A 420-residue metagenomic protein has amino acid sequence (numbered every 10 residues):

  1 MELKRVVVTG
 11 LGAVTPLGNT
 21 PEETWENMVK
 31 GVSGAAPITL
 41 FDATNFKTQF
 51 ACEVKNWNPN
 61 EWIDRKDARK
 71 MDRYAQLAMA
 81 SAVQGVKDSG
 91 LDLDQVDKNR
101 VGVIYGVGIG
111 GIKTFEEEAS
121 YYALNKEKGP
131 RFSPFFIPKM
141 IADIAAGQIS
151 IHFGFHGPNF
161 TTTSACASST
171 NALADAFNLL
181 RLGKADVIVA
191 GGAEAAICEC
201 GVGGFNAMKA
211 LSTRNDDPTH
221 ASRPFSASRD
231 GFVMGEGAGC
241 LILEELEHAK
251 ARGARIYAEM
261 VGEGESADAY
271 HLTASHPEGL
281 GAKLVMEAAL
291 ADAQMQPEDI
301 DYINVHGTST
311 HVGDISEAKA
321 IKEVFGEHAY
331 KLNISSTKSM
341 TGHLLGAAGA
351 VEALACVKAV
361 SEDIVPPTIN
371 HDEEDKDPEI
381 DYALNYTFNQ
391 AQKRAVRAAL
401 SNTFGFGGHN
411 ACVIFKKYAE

Functional and structural regions predicted by a protein language model:
M1-D67, S89, E247-E259, L354-T368 (+1 more regions): ACP-dependent fatty acid/polyketide chain-elongation machinery
M1-V8, Q95-K98, A293-D299, Y330 (+1 more regions): Flexible, low-complexity linker/loop segments at domain and module junctions
R5-T9, A36, D216-A293, Y302 (+1 more regions): Condensing-enzyme catalytic core mediating Claisen C-C bond formation in acyl metabolism
V8, V29-S164, A193-G204, P297-G313: Conserved beta-ketoacyl condensing-enzyme motif
E22-N27, I112-G129, L179-L182, V202-N215 (+3 more regions): A glycine- and small-aliphatic-rich helix-loop capping segment at beta-alpha/alpha-beta transitions that lines
A78-L91, A145, S150-F153, N159-E194 (+3 more regions): Active-site-proximal alpha-helical scaffold in enzymes
A123-S133, A174, N178, E194-A251 (+3 more regions): Glycine-/small-residue-rich "gating" segment that lines the acyl/pantetheine channel and substrate pocket
Y270-G279, T308-F325, Y330, L344-V351 (+1 more regions): Short glycine/threonine-rich loop-to-helix capping motif typified by GTGT followed within a few residues by an Asp-Pro
